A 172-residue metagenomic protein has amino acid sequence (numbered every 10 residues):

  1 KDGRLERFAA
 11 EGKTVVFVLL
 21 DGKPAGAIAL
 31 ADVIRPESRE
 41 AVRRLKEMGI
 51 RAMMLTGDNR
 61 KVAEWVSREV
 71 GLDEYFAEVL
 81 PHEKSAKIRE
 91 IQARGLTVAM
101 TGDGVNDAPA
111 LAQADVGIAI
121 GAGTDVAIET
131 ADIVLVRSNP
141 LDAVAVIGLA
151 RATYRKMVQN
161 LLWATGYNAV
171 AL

Functional and structural regions predicted by a protein language model:
K1-A9: ATP-binding catalytic core of ATPases
E11-Q159: Conserved ATP-binding TGD loop and adjacent catalytic N/P-domain core of P-type ATPases
V158-L172: Alpha-helical transmembrane segments of multi-pass membrane proteins, especially the membrane-embedded transport
